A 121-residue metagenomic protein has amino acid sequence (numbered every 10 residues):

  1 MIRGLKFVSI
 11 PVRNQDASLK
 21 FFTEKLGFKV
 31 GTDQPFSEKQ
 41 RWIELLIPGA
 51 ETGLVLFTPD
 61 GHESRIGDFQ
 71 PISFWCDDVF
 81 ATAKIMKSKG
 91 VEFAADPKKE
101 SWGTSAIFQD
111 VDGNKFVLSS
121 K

Functional and structural regions predicted by a protein language model:
M1, I10, G31-Q34, R41 (+2 more regions): Vicinal oxygen chelate
M1-I2, S64-R65: Short, flexible turn/loop "capping" segments at secondary-structure junctions
L5-F7, F69-I72: Eukaryotic phosphotyrosine signaling hubs
S9-T52: Core segments of cupin and vicinal oxygen chelate
N14-Q15, D77-F80: Helix N-cap motif at beta-to-alpha junctions
F21, F80-I85: Short amphipathic alpha-helices within nucleic acid-binding modules
P48-G53, G61-E63, V79-A81: Short, charged/polar surface micro-motifs in flexible loops or helix N-caps
